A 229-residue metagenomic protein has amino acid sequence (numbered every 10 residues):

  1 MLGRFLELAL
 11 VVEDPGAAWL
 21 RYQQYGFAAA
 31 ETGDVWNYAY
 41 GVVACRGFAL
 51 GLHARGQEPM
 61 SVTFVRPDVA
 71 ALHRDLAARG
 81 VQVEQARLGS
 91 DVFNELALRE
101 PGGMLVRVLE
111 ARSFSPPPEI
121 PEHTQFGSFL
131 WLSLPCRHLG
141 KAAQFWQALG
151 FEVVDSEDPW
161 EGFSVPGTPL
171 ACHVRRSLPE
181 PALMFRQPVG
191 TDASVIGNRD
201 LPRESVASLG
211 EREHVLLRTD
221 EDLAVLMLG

Functional and structural regions predicted by a protein language model:
M1-F48, S133-L170: Core segments of cupin and vicinal oxygen chelate
R4-E13, G41-V42, F48, A54-R79 (+4 more regions): Vicinal oxygen chelate
P15, E31, Y38-Y40, L52 (+5 more regions): Short, flexible coil/linker segments at or flanking structured domains
L20, L52-H53, L72-R74, V108 (+4 more regions): Short acidic, gly/pro-rich beta-turn/loop elements at beta-sheet edges and active-site/ligand-binding grooves
R21, A30-T32, N37-A44, L72 (+2 more regions): Acidic (E/D-rich), amphipathic helical modules within compact regulatory domains
T32, R55, L109-A111, S156 (+1 more regions): Surface loops and adjacent helix of pleckstrin homology
D34-V35, G47, H53-R55, G229: Conserved donor-binding loop and adjoining core beta-sheet/short helix segment in diverse acyl/aminoacyl transferases
A78-S128, L134, S156-D158, G162 (+2 more regions): Vicinal oxygen chelate
